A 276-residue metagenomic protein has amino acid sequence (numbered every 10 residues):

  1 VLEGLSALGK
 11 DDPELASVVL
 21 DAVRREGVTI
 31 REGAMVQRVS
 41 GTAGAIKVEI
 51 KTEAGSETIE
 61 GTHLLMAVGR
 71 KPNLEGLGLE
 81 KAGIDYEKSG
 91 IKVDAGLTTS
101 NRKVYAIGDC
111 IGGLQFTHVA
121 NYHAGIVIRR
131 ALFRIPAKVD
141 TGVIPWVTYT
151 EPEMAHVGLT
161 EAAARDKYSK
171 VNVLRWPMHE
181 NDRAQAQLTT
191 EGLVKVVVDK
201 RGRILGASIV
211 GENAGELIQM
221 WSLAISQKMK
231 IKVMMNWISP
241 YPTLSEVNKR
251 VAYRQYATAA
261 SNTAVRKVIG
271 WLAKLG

Functional and structural regions predicted by a protein language model:
V1-A95, D166: A Rossmann-like FAD-binding core segment of flavoenzymes
G9, G33, V39, A137-E153: Flexible, acidic loop-helix segments that line cofactor/substrate-binding pockets
G9, N73-G76, L114, D182-A184 (+1 more regions): Glycine/Thr-rich phosphate-binding loops of Rossmann-like dinucleotide-binding domains
T29-R31, Y105, N172-L174: General small-molecule cofactor/ligand-binding pocket signal
G41-I46, N101, Q187-G192: A short, glycine/Asx- and small/polar-enriched loop/turn that sits immediately N-terminal to a beta-strand
K51, D109-F116, V147-M154: Short beta-strand and adjoining strand-loop segment in the mid-core of the Rossmann-like NAD(P)-dependent dehydrogenase
T58-F133, M220, M235: FAD-site-proximal beta/loop scaffold in flavoenzymes
L132, A137, Y149-T160, R165-G276: Flexible, glycine-rich terminal cap/loop adjacent to redox cofactors in electron-transfer oxidoreductases
